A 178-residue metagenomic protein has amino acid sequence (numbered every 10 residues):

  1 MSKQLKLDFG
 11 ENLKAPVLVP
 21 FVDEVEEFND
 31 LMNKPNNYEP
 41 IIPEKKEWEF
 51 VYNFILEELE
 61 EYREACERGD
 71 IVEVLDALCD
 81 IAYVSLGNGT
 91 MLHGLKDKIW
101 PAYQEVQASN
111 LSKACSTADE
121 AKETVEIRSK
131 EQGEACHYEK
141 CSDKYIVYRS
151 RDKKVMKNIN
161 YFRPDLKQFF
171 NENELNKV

Functional and structural regions predicted by a protein language model:
S2-V178: Flexible "arm" and connector segments at domain edges
